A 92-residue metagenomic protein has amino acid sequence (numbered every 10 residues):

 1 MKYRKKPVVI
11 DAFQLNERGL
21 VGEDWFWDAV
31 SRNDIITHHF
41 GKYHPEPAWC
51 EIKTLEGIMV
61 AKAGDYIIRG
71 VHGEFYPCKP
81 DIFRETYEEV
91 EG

Functional and structural regions predicted by a protein language model:
M1-T54: N-terminal non-globular leader segments, chiefly Sec-dependent signal peptides
E56-G92: Short, compact, well-ordered microdomains
